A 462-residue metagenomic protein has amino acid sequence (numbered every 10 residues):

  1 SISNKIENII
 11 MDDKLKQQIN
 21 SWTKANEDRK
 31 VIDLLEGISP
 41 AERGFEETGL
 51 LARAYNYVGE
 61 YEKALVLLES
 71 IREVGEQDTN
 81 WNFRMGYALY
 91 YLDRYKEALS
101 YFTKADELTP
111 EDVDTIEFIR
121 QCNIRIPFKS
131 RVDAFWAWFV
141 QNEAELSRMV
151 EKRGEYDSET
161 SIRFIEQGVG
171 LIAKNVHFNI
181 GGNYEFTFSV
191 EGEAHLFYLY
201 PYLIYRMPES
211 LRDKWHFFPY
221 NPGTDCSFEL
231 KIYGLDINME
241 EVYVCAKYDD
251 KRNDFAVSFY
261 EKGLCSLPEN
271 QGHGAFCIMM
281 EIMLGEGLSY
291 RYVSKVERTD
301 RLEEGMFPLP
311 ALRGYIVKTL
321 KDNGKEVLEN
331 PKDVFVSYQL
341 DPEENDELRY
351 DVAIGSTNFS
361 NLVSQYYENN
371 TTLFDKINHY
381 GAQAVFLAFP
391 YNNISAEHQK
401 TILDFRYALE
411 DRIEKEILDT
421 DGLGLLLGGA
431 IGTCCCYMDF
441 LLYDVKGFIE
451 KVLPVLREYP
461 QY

Functional and structural regions predicted by a protein language model:
S1-I10: Short, Lys/Arg-enriched N-terminal segments with co-localized hydrophobic residues within the first ~10-30 amino acids
I9-I38: N-terminal alpha-helical interaction modules that lie
T23, L35-Y91: Alpha-helical adaptor scaffolds
A52-Y55, Y87-D93, D112-P127: TPR/TPR-like alpha-solenoid helical repeat scaffolds
I116-T187, E193-L196, L203-C434, Y443-E450 (+1 more regions): Charge-rich, low-complexity segments
